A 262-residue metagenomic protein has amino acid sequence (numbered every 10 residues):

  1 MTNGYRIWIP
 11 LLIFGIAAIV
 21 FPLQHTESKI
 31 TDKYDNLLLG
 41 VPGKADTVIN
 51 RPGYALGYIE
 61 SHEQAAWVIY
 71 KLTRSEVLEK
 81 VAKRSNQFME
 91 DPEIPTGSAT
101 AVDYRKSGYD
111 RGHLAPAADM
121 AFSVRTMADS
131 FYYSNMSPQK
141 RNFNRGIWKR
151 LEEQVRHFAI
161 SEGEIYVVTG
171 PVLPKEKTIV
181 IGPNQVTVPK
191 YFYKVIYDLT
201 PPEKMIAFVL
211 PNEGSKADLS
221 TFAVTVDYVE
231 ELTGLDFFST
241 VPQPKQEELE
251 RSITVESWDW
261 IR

Functional and structural regions predicted by a protein language model:
M1-R262: Domain-level detector for secreted/extracellular nuclease and nuclease-toxin modules, and for the ENPP-like C-terminal
